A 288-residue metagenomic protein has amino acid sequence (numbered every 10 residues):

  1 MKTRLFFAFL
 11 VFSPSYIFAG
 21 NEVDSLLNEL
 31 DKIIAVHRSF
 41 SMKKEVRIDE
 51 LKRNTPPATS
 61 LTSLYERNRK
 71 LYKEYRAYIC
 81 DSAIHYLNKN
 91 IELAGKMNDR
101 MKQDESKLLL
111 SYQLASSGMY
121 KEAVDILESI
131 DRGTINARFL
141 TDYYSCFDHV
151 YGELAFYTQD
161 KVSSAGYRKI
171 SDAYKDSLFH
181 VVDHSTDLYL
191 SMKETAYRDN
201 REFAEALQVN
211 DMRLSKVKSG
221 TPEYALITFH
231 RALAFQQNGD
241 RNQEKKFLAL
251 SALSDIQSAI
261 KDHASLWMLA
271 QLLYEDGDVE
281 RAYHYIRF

Functional and structural regions predicted by a protein language model:
M1: Conserved S/T- and glycine-rich ATP-binding loop of Class I adenylate-forming
R4-S13: Sec-dependent N-terminal signal peptides
Y16-F288: A "functional boundary" signal
